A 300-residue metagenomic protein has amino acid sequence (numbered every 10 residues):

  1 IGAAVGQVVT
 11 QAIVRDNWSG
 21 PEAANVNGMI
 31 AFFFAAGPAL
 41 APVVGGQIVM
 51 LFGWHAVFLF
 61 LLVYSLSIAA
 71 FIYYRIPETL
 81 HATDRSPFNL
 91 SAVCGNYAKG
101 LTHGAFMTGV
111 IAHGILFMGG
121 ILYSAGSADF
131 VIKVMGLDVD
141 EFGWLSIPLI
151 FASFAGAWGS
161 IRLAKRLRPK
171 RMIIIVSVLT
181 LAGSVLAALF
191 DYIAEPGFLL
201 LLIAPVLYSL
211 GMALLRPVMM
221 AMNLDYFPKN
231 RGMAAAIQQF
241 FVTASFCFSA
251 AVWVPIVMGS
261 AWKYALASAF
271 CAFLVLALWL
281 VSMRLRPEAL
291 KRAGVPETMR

Functional and structural regions predicted by a protein language model:
I1-F34: Cytoplasmic helix-loop-helix junction between adjacent transmembrane helices in 12-TM secondary transporters
I1-T10, L207-M219: Core transmembrane helices of Major Facilitator Superfamily
G20, G28-Y74: Helix-loop-helix hairpin linking two adjacent transmembrane segments in secondary transporters
P77-V110: Juxtamembrane intracellular "pre-TM" segments in multi-pass secondary transporters
G156-P169: Helix-to-loop junctions at the C-terminal end of transmembrane segments in multipass secondary transporters
R171-R216: C-terminal transmembrane helical hairpin of 12-TM major facilitator-type secondary transporters
M220-M258, S268: A late C-terminal transmembrane helix in Major Facilitator Superfamily
M283-R300: Intrinsic disorder in cytosolic terminal tails and internal cytosolic loops of multi-pass membrane transporters
